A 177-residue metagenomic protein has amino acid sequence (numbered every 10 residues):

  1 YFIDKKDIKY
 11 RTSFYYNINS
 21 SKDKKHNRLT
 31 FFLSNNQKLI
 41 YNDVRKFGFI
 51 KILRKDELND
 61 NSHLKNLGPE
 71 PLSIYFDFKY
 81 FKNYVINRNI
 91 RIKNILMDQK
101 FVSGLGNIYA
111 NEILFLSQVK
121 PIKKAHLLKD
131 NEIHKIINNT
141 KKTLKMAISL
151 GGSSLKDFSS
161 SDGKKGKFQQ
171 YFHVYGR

Functional and structural regions predicted by a protein language model:
Y1-R177: Structured catalytic/nucleic-acid-binding cores of DNA maintenance enzymes
